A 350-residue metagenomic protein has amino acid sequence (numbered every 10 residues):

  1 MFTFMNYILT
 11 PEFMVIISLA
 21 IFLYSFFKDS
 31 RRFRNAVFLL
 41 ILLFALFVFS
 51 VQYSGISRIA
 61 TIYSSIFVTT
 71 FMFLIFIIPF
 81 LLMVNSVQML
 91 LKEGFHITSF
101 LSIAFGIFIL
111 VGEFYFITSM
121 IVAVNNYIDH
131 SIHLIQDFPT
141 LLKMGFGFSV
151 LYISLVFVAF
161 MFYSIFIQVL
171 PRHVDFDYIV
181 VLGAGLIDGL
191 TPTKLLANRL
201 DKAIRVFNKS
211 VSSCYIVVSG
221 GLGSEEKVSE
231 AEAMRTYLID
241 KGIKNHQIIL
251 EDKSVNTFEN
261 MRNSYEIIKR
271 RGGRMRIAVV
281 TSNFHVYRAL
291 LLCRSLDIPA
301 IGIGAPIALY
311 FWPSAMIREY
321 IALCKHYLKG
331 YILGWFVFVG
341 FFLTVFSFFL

Functional and structural regions predicted by a protein language model:
M1-H173, R270-R271, M275-R276, V280-L350: Extended hydrophobic blocks
G147, A159-A315: A structural signal for short, hydrophobic/glycine-enriched beta-strand patches
